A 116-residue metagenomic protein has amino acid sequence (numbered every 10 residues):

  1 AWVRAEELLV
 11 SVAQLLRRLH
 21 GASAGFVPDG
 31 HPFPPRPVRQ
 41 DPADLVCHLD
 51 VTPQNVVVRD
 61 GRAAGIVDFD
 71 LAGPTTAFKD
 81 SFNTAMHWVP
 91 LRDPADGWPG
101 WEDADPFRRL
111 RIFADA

Functional and structural regions predicted by a protein language model:
W2, L9, L71, G100-D103: A generic helix-loop boundary/linker signal
W2-A5, G73-T75, R92-G97: Short, polar/flexible loop-turn hinges at active-site or ligand-entry regions and domain interfaces
W2-P32, D44-L49, Q54, V58-R59 (+1 more regions): Conserved kinase catalytic-core helix
P28-F33, D44, R62-G65, G97-R108: A generic "structured core" feature
P37-N83, P90: Active-site acidic catalytic loop and adjacent metal/ATP-binding pocket of ATP-dependent phosphoryl transfer enzymes
S81-A116: Active-site activation/catalytic loop segments of kinase-like enzymes and analogous catalytic loops in related
